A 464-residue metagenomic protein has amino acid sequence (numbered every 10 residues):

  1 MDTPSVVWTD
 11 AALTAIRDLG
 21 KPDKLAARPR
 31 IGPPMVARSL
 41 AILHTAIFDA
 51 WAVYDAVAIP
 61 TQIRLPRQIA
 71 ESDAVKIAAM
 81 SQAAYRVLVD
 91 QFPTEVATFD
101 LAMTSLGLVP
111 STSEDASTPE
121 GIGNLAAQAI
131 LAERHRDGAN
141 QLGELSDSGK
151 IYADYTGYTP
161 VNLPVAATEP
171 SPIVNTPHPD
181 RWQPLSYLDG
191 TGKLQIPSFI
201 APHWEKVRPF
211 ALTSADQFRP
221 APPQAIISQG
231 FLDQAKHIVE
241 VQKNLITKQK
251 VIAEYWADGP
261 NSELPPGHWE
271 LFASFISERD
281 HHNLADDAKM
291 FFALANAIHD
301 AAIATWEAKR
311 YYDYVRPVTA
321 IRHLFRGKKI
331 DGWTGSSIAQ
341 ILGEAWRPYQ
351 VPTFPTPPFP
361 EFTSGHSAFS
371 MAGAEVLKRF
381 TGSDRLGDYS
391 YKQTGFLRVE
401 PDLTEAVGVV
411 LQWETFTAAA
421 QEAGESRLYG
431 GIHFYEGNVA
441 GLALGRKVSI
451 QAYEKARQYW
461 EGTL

Functional and structural regions predicted by a protein language model:
M1-L464: Acidic/polar surface patches and capping/hinge elements
